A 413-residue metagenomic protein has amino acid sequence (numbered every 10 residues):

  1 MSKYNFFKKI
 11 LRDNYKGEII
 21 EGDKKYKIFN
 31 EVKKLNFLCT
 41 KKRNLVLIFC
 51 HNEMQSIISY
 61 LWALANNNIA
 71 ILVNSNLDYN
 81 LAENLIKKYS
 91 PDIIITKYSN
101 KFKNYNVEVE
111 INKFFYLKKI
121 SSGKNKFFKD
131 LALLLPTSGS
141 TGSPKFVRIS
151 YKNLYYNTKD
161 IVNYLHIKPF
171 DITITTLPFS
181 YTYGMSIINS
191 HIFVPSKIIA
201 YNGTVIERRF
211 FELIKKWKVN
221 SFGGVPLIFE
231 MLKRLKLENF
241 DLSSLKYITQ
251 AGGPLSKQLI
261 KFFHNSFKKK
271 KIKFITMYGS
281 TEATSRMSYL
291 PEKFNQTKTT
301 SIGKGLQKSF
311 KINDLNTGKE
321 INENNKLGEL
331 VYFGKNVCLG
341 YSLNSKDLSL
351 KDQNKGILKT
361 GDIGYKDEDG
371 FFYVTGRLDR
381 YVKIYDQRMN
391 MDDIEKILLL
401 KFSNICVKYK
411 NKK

Functional and structural regions predicted by a protein language model:
Y4-K8, R12-K41, E83, I149-K152: Conserved AMP-binding/adenylate-forming core of the ANL superfamily
L11-R12, F115-P136, S143, H166-I172: Conserved pre-ATP/AMP-binding loop-to-beta segment of ANL
K24-K25, A132-K159: Conserved AMP-binding A3 loop
K34-L77, T176-P178, R388: Conserved AMP-binding/adenylate-forming
I48, G334, L339-G340, G361-K413: AMP-binding/adenylate-forming catalytic core of the ANL superfamily
Y155-I172, S180-S221, L306: Conserved AMP-binding/adenylation subdomain of ANL enzymes
V219-G224, K233-T297: Gly/Ser/Thr-rich phosphate-binding loop
K304-Q307, K319-K351, M389: Conserved ATP/PPi-binding loop(s) of AMP-dependent carboxylate-activating enzymes
